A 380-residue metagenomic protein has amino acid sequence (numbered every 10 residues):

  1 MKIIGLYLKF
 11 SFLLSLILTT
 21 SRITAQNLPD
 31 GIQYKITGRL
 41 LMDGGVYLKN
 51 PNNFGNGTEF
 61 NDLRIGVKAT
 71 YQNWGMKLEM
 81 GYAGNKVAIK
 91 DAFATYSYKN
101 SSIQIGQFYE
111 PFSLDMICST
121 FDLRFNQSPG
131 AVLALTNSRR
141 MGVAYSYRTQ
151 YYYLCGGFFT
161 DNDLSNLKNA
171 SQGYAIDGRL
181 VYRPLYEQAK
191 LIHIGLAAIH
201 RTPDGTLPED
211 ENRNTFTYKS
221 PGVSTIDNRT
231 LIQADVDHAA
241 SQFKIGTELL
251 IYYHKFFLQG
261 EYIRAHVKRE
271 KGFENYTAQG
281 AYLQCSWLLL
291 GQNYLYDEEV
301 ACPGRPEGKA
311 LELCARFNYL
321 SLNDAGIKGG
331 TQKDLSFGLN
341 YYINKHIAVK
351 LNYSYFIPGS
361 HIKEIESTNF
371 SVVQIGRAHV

Functional and structural regions predicted by a protein language model:
M1-L28: Bacterial Sec-dependent N-terminal signal peptides
L6-L8, E59, L135-T136, G330-T331 (+1 more regions): Short hydrophobic/aromatic segments of transmembrane alpha-helices and their interfaces
T24, Q33-K35, T70, T277 (+2 more regions): Ser/Thr- (and often Asn-) enriched beta-sheet segments in non-cytosolic proteins
Q26, G130-V132, T230-V236: Short, P/G- and charge-enriched loop/turn segments at secondary-structure junctions
N27-L164, K168-D204, Y282, W287-Q292 (+3 more regions): Outer membrane beta-barrel
K35, L191-H193, H200, D204-N228: Glycan-binding loop/region signatures in secreted carbohydrate-active enzymes
N50-N52, E211-R377: Outer-membrane beta-barrel pore domains
